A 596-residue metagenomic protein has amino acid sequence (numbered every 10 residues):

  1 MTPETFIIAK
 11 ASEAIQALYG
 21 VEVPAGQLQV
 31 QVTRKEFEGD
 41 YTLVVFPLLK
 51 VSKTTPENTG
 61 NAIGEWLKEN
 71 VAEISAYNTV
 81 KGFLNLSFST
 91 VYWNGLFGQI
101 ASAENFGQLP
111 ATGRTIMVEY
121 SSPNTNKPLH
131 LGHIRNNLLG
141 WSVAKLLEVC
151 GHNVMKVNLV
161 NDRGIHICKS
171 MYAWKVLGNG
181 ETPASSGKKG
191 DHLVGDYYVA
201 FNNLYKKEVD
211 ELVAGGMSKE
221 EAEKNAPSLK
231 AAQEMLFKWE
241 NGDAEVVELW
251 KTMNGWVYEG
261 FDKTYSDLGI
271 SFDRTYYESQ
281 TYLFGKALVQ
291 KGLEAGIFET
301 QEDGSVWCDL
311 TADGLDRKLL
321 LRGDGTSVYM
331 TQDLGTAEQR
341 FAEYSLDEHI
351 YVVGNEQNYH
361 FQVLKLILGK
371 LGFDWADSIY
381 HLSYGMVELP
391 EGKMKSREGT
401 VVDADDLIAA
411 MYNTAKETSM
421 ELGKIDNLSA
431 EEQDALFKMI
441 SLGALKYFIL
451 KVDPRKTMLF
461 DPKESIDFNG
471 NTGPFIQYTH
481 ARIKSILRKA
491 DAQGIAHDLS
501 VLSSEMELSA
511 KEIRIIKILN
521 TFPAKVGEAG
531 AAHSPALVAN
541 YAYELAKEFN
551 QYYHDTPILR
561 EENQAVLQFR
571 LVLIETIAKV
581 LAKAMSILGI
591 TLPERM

Functional and structural regions predicted by a protein language model:
M1-N94, P110-M596: Non-catalytic interaction-recognition regions
W93-L109: Short loop/hinge segments at the start of secondary-structure elements
